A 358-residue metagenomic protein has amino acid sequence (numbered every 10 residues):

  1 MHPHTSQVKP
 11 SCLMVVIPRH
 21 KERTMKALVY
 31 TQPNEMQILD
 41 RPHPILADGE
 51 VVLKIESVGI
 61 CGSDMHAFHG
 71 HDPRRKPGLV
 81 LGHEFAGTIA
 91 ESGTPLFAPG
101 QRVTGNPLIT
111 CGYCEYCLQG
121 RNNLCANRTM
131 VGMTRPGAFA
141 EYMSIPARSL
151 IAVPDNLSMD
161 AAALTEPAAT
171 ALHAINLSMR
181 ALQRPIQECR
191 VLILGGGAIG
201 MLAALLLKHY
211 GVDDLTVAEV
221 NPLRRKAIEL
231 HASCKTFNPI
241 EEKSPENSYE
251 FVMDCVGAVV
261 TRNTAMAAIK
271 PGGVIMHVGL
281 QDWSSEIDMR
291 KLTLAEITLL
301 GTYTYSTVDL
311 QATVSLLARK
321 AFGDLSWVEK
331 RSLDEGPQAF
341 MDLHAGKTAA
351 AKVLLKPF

Functional and structural regions predicted by a protein language model:
H4: Detector for the Zn2+-coordinating histidines of canonical Cys2His2
P10-T24: Short, Lys/Arg-enriched N-terminal segments with co-localized hydrophobic residues within the first ~10-30 amino acids
E35, P44-V58, H71-E115, P154-N156: Glycine-rich beta-strand-centered segment in the early N-terminal region that forms part of a ligand/cofactor-binding
C111-L194: NAD(P)H dinucleotide-binding glycine-rich loop of Rossmann-like/cofactor-binding domains, especially the beta1-alpha1
L157-E241: Mid-domain Rossmann-like dinucleotide-binding core that forms the NAD(H)/NADP(H) cofactor-binding site
A181-Q187, L192, Y210, R225-T298: Glycine-rich cofactor phosphate-binding loops and adjacent beta1-alpha1 units of small-molecule cofactor enzyme domains
V220-N221, Q281, Y305: Residues in the short beta-alpha loop(s) of Rossmann-like NAD(P)-binding domains
N263, T307, Q311-F358: C-terminal hydrophobic helical "lid"/dimerization subdomain of Rossmann-like NAD(P)H-dependent oxidoreductases
